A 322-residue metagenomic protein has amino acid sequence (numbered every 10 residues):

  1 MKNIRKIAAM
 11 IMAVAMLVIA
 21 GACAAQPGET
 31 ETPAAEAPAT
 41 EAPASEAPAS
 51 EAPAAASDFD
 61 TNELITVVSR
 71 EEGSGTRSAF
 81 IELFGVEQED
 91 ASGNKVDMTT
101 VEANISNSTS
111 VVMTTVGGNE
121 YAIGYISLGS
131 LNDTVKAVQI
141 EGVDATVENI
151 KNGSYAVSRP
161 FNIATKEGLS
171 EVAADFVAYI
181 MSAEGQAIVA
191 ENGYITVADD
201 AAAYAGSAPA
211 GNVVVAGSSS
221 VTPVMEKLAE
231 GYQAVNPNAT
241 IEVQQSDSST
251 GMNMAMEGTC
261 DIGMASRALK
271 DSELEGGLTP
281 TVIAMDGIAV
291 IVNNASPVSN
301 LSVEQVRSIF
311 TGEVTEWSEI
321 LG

Functional and structural regions predicted by a protein language model:
M1-I11: Bacterial N-terminal signal peptides that target proteins for export
V18-A22: C-terminal motif of bacterial Sec signal peptides marking the signal peptidase cleavage site
A24-G28, T32-G322: Exported/periplasmic ABC-transporter solute-binding proteins
